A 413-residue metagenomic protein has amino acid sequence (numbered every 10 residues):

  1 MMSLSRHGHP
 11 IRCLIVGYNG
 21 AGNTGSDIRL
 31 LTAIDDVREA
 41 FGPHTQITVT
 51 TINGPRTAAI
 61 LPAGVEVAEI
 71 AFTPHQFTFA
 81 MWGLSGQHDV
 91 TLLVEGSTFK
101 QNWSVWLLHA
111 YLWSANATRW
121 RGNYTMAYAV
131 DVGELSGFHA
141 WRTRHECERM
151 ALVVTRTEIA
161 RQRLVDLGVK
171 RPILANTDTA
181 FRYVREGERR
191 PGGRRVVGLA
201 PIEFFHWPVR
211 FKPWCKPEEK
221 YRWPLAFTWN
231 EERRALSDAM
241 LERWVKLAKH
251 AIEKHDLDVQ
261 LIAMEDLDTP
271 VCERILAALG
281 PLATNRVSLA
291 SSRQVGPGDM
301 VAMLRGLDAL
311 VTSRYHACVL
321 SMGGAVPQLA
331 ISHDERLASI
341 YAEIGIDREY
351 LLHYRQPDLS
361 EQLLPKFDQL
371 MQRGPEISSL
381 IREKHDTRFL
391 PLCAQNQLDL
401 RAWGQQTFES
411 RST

Functional and structural regions predicted by a protein language model:
M1-T413: Active-site anion-handling motifs in enzyme catalytic cores
